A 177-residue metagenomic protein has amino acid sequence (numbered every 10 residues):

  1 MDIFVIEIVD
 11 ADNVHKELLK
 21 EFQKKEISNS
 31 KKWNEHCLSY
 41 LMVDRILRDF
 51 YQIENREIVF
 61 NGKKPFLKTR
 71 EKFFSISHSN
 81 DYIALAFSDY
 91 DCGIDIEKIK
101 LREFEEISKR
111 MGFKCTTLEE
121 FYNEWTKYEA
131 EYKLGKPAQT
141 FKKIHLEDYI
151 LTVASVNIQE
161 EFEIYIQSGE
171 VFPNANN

Functional and structural regions predicted by a protein language model:
M1-N177: Core catalytic alpha/beta fold that binds nucleotide/phospho-ligands
